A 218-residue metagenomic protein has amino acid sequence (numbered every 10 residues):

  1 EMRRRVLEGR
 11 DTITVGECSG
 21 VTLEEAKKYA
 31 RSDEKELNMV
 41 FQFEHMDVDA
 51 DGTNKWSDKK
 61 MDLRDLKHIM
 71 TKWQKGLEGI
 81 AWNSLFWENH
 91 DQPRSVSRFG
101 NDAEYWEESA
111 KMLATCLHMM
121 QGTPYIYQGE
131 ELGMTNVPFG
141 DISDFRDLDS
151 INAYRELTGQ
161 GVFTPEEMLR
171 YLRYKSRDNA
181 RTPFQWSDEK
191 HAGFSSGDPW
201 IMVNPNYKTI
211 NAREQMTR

Functional and structural regions predicted by a protein language model:
E1-R218: Active-site and adjacent substrate-binding regions of carbohydrate-active enzymes
